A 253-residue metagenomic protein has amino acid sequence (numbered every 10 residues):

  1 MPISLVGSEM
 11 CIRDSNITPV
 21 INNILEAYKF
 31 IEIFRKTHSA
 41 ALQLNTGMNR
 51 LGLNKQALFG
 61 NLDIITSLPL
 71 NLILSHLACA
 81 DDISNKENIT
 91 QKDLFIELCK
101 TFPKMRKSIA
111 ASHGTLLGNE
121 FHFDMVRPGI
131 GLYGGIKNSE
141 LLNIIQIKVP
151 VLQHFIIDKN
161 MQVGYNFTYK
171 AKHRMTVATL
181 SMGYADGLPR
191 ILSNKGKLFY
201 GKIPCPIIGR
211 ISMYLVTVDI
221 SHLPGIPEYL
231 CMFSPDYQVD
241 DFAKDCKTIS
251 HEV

Functional and structural regions predicted by a protein language model:
M1-G7, C11-I12: Single conserved hydrophobic/aromatic residue that forms the stacking wall/gate of nucleotide- or nucleobase-binding
C11, A41-Q43, L72, T179 (+2 more regions): Conserved beta-strand segments that form the floor/walls of ligand-binding pockets within enzyme and binding domains
D14-S15, H76: Structured helix-beta-strand junction loops
S15-P19, R106: Short active-site oxyanion
N16, S39, M125, Q146-K148 (+3 more regions): Broad gene-expression machinery/nucleic-acid interaction feature
I24-L25, K247: Alpha-helix N-cap/helix-start capping motif
L25-S39, L44-K159: Active-site loop/helix belt of alpha/beta enzymes
I156-V253: C-terminal accessory subdomain/extension
